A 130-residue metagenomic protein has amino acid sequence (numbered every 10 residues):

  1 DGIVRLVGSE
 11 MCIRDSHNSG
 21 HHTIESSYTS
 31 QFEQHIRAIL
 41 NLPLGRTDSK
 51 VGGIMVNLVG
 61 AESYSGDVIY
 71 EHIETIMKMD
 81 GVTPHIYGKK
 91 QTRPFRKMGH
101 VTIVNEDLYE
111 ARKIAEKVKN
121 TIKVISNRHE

Functional and structural regions predicted by a protein language model:
D1-G8, C12-I13: Single conserved hydrophobic/aromatic residue that forms the stacking wall/gate of nucleotide- or nucleobase-binding
V4, S16, R37, P84 (+1 more regions): Short glycine- and Lys/Arg-enriched binding-loop motifs that mark or flank ligand-binding interfaces
S9, I54-V56, V101: A structural signal for short, well-ordered beta-strand segments
R14-S65: Active-site "cap" helix and flanking loop/linker of ATP-utilizing ligase/carboxylase catalytic domains
E33, V56, E71, V82 (+2 more regions): A generic structural signal for well-ordered alpha-helical surface patches
R37-G45, K78-G81, E106, N120-N127: Generic secondary-structure signature for well-ordered alpha-helical cores
K50, L58-T92: Glycine-rich active-site loop/lid that clamps phosphate-bearing ligands
G88-E130: Generic C-terminus detector
